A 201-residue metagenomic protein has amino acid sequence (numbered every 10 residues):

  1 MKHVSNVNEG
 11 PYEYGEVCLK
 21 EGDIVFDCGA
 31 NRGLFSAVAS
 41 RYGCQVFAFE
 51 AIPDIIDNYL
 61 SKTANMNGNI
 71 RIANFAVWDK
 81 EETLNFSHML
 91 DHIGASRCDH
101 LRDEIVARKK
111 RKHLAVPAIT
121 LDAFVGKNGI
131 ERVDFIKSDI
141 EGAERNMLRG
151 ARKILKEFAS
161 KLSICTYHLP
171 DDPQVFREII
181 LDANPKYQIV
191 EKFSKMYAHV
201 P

Functional and structural regions predicted by a protein language model:
M1-P201: Phosphate/nucleotide-binding beta-alpha loop and adjacent structural elements of enzyme active sites
